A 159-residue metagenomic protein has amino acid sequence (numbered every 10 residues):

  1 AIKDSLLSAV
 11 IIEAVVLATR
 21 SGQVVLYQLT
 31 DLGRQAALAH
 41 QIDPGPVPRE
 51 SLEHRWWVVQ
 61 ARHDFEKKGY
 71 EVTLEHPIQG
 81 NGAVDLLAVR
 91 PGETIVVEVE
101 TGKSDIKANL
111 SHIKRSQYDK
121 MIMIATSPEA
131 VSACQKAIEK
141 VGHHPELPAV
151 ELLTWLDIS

Functional and structural regions predicted by a protein language model:
A1-W57: Interdomain/boundary linker segments immediately adjacent to catalytic/signaling cores
I11, E93-V96, Q117-T126, V150: Hydrophobic beta-strand segments of well-ordered beta-sheets in folded domains
T19, G33, I124-V131: Short beta-alpha junction loops
R20-Q23, Q79-A83: Short acidic/glycine-enriched loop/turn segments that link adjacent beta-strands
L38-G80, V89-P91: Acidic-basic catalytic patches of nuclease active cores, encompassing PD-(D/E)XK and other metal-cofactor nuclease
E75-I78, E98-G102, I124-P128: Structural motif
G80-V96, G102-S104, S111-Q117: Active-site beta-strand-loop-beta-strand hairpin of nuclease catalytic cores that positions key catalytic residues
P128-S159: Domain-level recognition of nuclease-like catalytic cores that cleave nucleotide substrates
